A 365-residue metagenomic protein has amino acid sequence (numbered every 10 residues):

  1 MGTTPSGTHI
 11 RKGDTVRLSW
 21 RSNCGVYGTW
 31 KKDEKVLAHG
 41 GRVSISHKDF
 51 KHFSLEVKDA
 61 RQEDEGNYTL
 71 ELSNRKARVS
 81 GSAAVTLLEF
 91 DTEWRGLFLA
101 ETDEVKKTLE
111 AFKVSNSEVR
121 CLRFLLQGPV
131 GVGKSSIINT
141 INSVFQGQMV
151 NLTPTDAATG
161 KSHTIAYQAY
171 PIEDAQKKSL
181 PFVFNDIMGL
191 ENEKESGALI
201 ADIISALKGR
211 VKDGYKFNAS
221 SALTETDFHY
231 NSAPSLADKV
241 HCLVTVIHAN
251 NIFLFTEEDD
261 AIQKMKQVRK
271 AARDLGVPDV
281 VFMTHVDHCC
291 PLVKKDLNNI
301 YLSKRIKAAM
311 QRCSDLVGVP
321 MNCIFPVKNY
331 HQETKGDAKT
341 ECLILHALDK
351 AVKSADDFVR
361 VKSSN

Functional and structural regions predicted by a protein language model:
T4-I10, V43: Short beta-strand segments of immunoglobulin-like
S6, D14-L18, L122: Structural beta-strand segments of beta-rich domains
W20, T29-K31, L70: Core motif of extracellular immunoglobulin-like domains
G41-K76: Extracellular beta-strand/loop-rich beta-sandwich domains predominantly from IgSF
N67-F90, Q148-A157: Extracellular/luminal immunoglobulin-like beta-sandwich modules
L88-E118: N-terminal pre-Walker A segment at the start of P-loop NTPase domains
N116-E118, I141-V277, H285-R305, G318 (+2 more regions): Switch- and interface-adjacent substructures of P-loop NTPase systems
L122-Q146: Glycine-rich phosphate-binding P-loop
